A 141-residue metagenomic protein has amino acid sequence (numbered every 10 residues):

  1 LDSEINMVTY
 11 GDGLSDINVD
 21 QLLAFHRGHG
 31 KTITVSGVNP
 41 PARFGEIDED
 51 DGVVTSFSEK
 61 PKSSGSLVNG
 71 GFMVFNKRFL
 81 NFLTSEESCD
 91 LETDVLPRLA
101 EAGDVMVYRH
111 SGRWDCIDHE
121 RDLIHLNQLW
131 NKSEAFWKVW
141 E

Functional and structural regions predicted by a protein language model:
L1-I5: Active-site nucleotide-sugar/metal-binding loop of Leloir-type enzymes
N6-M7, L14, L23-R27, P40-P41 (+1 more regions): Catalytic-core segments of class I nucleotidyltransferases/pyrophosphorylases that form NMP-activated intermediates
Y10-G11, V35: Small/polar loops that bind or transfer phosphate-bearing groups
I17, F44: Glycine/Thr-rich phosphate-binding loops of Rossmann-like dinucleotide-binding domains
V19-Q21: Nucleotide and nucleotide-moiety/phosphate-recognizing core
H29-N39: A short, conserved acidic/glycine-rich loop-to-beta-strand motif that forms the donor nucleotide-sugar/metal
E46-E49: Active-site and channel-lining beta-strand-loop segments that bind or position nucleotide-derived/phosphorylated
